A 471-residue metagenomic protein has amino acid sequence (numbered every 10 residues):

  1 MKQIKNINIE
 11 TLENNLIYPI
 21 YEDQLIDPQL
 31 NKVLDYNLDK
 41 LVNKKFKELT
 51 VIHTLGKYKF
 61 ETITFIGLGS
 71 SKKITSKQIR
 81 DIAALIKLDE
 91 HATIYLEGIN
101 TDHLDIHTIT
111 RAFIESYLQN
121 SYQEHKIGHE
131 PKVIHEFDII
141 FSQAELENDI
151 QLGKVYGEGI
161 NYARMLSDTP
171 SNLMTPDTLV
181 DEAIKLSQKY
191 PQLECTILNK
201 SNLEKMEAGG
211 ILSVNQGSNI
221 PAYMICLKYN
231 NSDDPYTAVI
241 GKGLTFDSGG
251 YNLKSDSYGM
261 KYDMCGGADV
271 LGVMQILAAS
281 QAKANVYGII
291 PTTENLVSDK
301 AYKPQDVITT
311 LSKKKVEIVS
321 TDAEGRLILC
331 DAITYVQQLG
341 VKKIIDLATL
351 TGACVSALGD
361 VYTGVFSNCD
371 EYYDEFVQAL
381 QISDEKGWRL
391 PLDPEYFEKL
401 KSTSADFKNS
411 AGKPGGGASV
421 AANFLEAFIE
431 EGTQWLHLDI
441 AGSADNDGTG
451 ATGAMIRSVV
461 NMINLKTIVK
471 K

Functional and structural regions predicted by a protein language model:
M1-Y236, I240-G243: Short amphipathic alpha-helical segment within the helicase RecA-like ATPase core that mediates nucleic-acid
Q3, K47, L55, K59 (+1 more regions): A generic structural signal for tightly packed, nonpolar segments enriched in small/aliphatic residues
